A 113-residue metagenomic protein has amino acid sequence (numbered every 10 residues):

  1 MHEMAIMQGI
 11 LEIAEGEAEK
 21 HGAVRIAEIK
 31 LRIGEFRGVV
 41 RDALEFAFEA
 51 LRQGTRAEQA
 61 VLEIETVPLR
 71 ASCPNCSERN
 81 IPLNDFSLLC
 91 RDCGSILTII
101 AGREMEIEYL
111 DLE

Functional and structural regions predicted by a protein language model:
M1-A60: Long, charged N-terminal interaction/targeting segments
K30-R32, E63-E65, E108: Solvent-exposed beta-strand sheet faces enriched in polar/charged residues
L62-A71, P82-N84: Immediate flanking context of iron-sulfur cluster ligation sites
A71, L88, M105: Cys/His-enriched microdomains
C73-C76, C90-C93: Short cysteine-rich clusters marking metal-coordination/redox-active sites
R79-N80, I96-L97: Cys/His-rich microdomains that often coordinate metals
L83-F86, I100-R103: Short Cys/His-rich "knuckle" micro-motifs
Y109-E113: Short hydrophobic/aromatic patches at helix-to-coil boundaries
